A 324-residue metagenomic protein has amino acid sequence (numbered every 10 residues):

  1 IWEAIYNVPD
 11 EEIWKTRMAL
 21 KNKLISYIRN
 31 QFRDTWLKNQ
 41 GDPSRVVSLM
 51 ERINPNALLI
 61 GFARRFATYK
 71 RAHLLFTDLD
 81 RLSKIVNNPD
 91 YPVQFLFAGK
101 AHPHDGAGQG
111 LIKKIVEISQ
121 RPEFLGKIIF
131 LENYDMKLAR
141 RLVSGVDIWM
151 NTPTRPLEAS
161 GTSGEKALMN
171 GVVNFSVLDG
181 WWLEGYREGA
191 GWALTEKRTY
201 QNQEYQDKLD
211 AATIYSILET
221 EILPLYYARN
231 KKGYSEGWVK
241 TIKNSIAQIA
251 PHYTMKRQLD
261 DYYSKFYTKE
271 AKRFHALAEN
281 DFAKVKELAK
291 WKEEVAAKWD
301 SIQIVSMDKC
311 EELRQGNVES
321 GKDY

Functional and structural regions predicted by a protein language model:
I1-Y324: Catalytic cores of carbohydrate-active enzymes across secretory and cytosolic contexts
